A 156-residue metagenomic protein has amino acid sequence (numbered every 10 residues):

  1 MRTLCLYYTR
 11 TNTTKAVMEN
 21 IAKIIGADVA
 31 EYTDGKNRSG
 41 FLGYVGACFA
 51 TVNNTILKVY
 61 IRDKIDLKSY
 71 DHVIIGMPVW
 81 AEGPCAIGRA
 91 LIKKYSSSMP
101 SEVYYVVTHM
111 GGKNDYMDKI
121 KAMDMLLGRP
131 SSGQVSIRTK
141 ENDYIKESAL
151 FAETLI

Functional and structural regions predicted by a protein language model:
M1-V73, E82-C85, G128-P130, E153-I156: N-terminal beta1-alpha1-beta2 submodule of the flavodoxin-like/Rossmannoid cofactor-binding fold
C5, I75, Y104-V107: Structural beta-sheet core signal
T9-T11, V79, V107-M110: Residue-level signal for short, function-critical loop segments
G40-Y44, M117-D118, K146-E147: Short aromatic-enriched loop/helix-cap "lid" or pocket-rim segments at secondary-structure transitions that line
L67-K68, K93-E102, L127: Short, conserved loop/helix-junction motifs that constitute active-site signature segments in enzyme catalytic cores
I87-K93, D118-K121, E147-A152: Charged helix-capping and loop-helix junction motifs
Y104-K140: Short, glycine-/small-residue-rich phosphate/pyrophosphate-handling segment
P130-I156: Glycine-rich phosphate/pyrophosphate-binding loop and the adjoining helix
